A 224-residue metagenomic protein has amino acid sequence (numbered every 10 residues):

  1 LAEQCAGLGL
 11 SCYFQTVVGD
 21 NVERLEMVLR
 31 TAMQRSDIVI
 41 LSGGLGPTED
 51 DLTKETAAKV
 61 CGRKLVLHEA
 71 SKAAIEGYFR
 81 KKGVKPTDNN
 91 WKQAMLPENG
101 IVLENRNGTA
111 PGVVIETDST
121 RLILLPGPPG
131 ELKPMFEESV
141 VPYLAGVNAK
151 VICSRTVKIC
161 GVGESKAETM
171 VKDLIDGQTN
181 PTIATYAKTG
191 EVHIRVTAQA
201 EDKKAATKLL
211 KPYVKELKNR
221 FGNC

Functional and structural regions predicted by a protein language model:
L1-D20, K204-K208: Glycine-rich phosphate/diphosphate-binding loop of Rossmann-like nucleotide-binding domains
A6-L10, V196, E216-F221: Gly-rich Lys/Arg/Thr-decorated short loops/hinges at beta-loop-alpha junctions or inter-strand turns that position
G19-R30: Structural motif
R30-L41: Short, structured active-site "lid" loops
Q34, D51-V147: Proline/glycine-rich low-complexity loops and linkers
L41-E49, P126, Q199-A200: Glycine-rich beta-strand-to-loop/alpha-helix junction loops that act as flexible
E116-G190, R195-T197, A205-L210: Accessory alpha-helical/coil subdomains and C-terminal extensions that flank or cap enzyme catalytic cores
T207-C224: Long, charged amphipathic helices and adjacent flexible linkers at domain junctions
